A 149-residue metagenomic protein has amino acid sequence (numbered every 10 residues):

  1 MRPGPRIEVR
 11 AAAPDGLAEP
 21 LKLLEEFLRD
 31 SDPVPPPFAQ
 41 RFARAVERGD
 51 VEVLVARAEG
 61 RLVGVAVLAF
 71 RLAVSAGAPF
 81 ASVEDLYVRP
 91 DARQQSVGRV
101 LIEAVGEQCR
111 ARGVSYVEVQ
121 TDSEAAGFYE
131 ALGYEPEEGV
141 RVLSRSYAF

Functional and structural regions predicted by a protein language model:
R2-I7, A11-A78, E84, S146: Acetyl-CoA-dependent GNAT
R71, R89, D122: Residue-level recognition of the GNAT/N-acetyltransferase active site
A92, S96-A104: Conserved acetyl-CoA pyrophosphate-binding loop and the N-cap/start of the following alpha-helix in GNAT-like
R93, V117-G127, S144-A148: Conserved beta-strand-loop-alpha-helix junction that forms the acyl-donor binding cleft
I102, C109-T121: Conserved GNAT acetyl-CoA-binding A-motif
R112, R141-S144: Membrane-topology and secretion signals of cell-surface/extracellular proteins
E130-V140: Conserved acetyl-CoA-binding loop of GNAT-fold acetyltransferases
